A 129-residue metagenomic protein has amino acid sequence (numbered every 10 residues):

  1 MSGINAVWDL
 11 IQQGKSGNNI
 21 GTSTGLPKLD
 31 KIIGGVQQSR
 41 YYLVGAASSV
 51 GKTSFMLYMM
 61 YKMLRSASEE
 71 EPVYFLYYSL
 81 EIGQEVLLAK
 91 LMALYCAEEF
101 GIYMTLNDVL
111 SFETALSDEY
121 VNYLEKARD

Functional and structural regions predicted by a protein language model:
M1-Q38, E125-R128: Core recognition of P-loop NTPase motor domains used across DNA-transaction enzymes
K31, S66-D129: Cytosolic-facing regulatory segments adjacent to core modules
Q37-Y42, V73: Pre-Walker A (Motif I) flank of P-loop NTPase domains
G45: Residues at the beta-strand->loop junction immediately N-terminal to the Walker
S48: The conserved Walker
G51: Conserved glycine(s) of the Walker
F55, M59, L87: Hydrophobic positions on the alpha1 helix immediately C-terminal to the Walker A/P-loop
Y58-S68: Walker A/P-loop NTP-binding motif
